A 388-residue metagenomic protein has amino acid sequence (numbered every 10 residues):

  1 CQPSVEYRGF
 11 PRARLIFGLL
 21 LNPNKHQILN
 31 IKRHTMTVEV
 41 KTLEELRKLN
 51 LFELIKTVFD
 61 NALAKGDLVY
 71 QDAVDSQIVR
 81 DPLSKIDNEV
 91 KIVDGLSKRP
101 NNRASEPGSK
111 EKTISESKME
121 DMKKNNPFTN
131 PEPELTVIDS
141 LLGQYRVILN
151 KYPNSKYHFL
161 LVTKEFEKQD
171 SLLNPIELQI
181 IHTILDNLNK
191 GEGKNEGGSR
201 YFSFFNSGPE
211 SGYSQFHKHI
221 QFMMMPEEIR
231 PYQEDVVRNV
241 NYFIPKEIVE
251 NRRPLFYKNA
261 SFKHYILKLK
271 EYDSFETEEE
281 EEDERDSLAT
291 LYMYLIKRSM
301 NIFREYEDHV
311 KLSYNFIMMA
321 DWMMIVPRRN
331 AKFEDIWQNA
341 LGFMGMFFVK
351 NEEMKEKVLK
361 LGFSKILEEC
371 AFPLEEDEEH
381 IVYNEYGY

Functional and structural regions predicted by a protein language model:
C1-T35: N-terminal amphipathic/basic-hydrophobic helices that include classical n-h-c signal peptides and signal-anchor
P3, E196, S214-Q215, H309 (+1 more regions): Intrinsically disordered, low-complexity regulatory regions enriched in Ser/Pro/Gly/Thr and acidic residues
T35-L173, P226-F275, E279-Y388: Active-site microenvironments that recognize anionic phosphate/pyrophosphate groups
G143-Y145, Y157-H158, S199-S203, F216-I220: Generic beta-strand structural signal
Y157-F202: Short N-terminal edge-element motif at the start of the domain
T163, F204-R230: Histidine-centered divalent-metal-coordination microenvironment in nucleic-acid enzymes
I181, S203, I220-F222, D235-V237: Compact, aliphatic and Gly/Pro-tolerant "microcore" segments centered on a short helix or tight beta-hairpin and their
E196-S211, E307-D321: A short glycine-rich, hydrophobically flanked beta-strand micro-motif that places a catalytic Asp/Glu for divalent metal
